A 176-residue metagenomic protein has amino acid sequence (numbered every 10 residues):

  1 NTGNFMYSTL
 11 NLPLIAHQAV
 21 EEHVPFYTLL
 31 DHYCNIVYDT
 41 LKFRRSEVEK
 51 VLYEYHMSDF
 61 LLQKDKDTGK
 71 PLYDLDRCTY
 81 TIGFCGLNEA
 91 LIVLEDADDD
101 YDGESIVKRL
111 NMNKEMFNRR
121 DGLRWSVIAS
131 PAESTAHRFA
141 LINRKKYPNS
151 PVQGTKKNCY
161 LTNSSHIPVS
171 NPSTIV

Functional and structural regions predicted by a protein language model:
N1-D76, A97-D100, E104-V176: Conserved catalytic cores of very large enzyme subunits
F5, D74-L91: Conserved phosphate/anionic-ligand binding catalytic regions in large, soluble enzymes, centered on
L12, E89-L94: Short, hydrophobic beta-strand segments
